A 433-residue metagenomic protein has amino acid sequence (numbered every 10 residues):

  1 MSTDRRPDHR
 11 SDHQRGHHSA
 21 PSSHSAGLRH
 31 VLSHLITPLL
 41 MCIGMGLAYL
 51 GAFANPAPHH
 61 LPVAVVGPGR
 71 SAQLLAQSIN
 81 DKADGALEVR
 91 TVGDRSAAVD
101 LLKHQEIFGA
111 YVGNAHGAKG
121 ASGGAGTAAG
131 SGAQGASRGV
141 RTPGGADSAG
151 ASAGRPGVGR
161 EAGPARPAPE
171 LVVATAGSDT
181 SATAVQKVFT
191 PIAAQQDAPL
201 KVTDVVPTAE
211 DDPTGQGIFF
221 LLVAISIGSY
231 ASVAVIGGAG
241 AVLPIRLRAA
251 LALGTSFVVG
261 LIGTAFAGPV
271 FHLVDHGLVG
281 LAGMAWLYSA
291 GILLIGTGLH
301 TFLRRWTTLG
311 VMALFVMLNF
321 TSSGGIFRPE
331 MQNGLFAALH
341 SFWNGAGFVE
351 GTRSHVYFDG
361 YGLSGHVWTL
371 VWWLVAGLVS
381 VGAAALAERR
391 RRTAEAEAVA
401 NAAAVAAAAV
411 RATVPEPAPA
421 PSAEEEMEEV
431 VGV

Functional and structural regions predicted by a protein language model:
M1-V31, K119-V158, A384-V433: Actinobacteria-biased recognition of intrinsically disordered, low-complexity terminal regions
S2-D4, Q14-L101: N-terminal extramembrane/targeting module of integral membrane proteins
S19-H30, G240-R248, P269-G277, L281 (+5 more regions): Membrane-helix interfacial "entry" motifs
H24-L28, S33-P68, E161-G163, V173-A182 (+3 more regions): Transmembrane helix-boundary elements of multi-pass transport/secretion proteins, especially ABC-type permease modules
I79-A194: Extracytoplasmic loops/domains of multi-pass membrane proteins
G217-S323: Transmembrane alpha-helical segments that form the functional core of multipass membrane systems
G277-V431: Membrane-spanning alpha-helical segments of multipass transporters and channels
